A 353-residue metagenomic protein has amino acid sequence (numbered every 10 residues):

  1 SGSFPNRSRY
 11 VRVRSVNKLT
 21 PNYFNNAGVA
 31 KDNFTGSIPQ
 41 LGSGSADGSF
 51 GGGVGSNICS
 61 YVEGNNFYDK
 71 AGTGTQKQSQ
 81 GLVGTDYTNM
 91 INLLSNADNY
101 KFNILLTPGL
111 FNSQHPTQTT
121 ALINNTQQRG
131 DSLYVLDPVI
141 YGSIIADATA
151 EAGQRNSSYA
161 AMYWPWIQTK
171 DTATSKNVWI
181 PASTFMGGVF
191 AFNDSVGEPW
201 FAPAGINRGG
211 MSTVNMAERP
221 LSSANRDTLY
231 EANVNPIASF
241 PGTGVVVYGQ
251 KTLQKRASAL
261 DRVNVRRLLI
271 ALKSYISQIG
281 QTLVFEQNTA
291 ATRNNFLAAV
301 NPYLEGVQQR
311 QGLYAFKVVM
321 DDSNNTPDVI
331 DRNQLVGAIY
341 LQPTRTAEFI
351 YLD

Functional and structural regions predicted by a protein language model:
G2-D353: Structured, hydrophobic secondary-structure cores that serve as assembly/anchoring elements
